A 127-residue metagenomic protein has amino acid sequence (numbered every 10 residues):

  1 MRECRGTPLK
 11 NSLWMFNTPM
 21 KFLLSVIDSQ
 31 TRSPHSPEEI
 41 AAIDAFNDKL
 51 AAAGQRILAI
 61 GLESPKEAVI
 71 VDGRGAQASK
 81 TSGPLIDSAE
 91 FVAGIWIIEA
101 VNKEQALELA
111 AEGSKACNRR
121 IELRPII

Functional and structural regions predicted by a protein language model:
K10-N11: Polybasic, lysine-rich low-complexity intrinsically disordered segments
W14-I127: Conserved, structured core segments of small domains
